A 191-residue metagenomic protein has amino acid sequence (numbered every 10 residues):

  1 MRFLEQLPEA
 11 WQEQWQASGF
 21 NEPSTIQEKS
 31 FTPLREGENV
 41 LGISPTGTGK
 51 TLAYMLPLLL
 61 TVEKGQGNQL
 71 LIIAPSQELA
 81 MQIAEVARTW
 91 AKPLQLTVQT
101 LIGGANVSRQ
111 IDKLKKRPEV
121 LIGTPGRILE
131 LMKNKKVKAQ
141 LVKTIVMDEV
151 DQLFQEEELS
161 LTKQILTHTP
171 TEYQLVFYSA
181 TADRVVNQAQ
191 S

Functional and structural regions predicted by a protein language model:
M1-I43: Conserved pre-motif I regulatory segment
L4, P8, Q66-K133, L141-T144: Conserved nucleic-acid-binding Ia/Ib motif block in the N-terminal RecA-like helicase ATPase lobe
Q12, Q16, M81-R88, K92 (+3 more regions): Class I S-adenosyl-L-methionine
E28-V40, K50-G65, V86-W90: Walker A/P-loop NTP-binding motif
V40-I43, L71, V176: Short hydrophobic/aromatic beta-strand immediately N-terminal to the Walker A/P-loop
S44-T48: The conserved Walker
E63, K115, P170-T171: Short conserved AdoMet
K138-S191: Post-DEXD/H (motif II) to motif III coupling segment of the RecA-like Helicase ATP-binding lobe
